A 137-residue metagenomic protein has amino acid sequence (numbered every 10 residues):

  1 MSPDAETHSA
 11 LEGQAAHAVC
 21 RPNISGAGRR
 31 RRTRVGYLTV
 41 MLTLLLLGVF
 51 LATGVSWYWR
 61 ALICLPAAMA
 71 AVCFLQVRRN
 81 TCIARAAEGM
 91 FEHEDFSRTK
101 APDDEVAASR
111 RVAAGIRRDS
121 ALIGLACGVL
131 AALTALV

Functional and structural regions predicted by a protein language model:
S2-V137: Membrane-interfacial helix-loop segments of redox and metal-homeostasis proteins, especially TM-loop-TM junctions
